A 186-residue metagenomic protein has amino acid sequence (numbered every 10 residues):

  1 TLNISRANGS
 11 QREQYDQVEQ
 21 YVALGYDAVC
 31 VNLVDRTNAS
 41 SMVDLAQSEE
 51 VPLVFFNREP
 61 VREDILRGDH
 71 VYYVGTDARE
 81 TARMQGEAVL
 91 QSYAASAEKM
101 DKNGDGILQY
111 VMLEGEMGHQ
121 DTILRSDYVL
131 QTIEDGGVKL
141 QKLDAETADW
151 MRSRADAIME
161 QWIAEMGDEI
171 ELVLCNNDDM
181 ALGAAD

Functional and structural regions predicted by a protein language model:
T1-D186: A residue-level marker of the well-folded mature domains of exported/periplasmic proteins
